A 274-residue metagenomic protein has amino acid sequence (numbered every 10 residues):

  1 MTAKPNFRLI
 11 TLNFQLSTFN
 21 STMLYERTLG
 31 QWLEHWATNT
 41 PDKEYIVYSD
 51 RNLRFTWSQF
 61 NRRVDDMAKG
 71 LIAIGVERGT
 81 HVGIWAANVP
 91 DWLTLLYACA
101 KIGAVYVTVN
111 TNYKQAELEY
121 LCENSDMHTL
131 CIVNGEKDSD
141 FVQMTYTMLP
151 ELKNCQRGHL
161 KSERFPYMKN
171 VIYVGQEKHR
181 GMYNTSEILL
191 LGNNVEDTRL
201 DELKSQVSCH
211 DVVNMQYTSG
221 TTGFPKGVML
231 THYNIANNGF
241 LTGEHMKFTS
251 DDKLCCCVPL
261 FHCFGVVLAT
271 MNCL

Functional and structural regions predicted by a protein language model:
W32-T56, K178-H179: AMP-dependent adenylate-forming
P41-E44, R164-M168, I172-H179, Y183-Y217 (+2 more regions): Conserved pre-ATP/AMP-binding loop-to-beta segment of ANL
Y45-Y97, K114-E119, N184-N193, Q206-V207 (+1 more regions): Conserved AMP-binding/adenylate-forming core of the ANL superfamily
V82, C99, V212, T218-T221 (+2 more regions): Conserved S/T- and glycine-rich ATP-binding loop of Class I adenylate-forming
A86-V89, N110, F248, V258-H262: Conserved AMP-binding
L96-I102, E123-N124, H262, M271-L274: Short hydrophobic alpha-helices that are characteristic scaffold elements of the AMP-binding
I102-L191: Structural core segment of the AMP-binding/adenylate-forming
A236-K253, F261-L274: Conserved AMP-binding/adenylation subdomain of ANL enzymes
